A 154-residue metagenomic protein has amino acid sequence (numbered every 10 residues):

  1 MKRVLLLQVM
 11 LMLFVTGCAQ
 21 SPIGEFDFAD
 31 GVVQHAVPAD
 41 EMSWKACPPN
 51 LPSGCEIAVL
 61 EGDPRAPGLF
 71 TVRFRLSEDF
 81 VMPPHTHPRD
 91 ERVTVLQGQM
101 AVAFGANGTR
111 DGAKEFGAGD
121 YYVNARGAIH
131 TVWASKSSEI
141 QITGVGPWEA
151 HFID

Functional and structural regions predicted by a protein language model:
M1-L7: Bacterial N-terminal signal peptides that target proteins for export
V15-G17: C-terminal motif of bacterial Sec signal peptides marking the signal peptidase cleavage site
S21-F70, K114: A short, N-terminal "cap"/entry segment at the start of jelly-roll beta-barrel domains of the cupin/DSBH fold
V33-H35, D111-K114, T131-D154: Double-stranded beta-helix
E56-L60, V72-F80, P84: N-terminal post-signal-peptidase region of extra-cytosolic proteins
S77-F80, T86-N107: Glycine- and acidic-residue-biased ligand/ion/polar-headgroup-sensing regions
M82-P84, V102-A103, N124-A125, I129-S135: Short beta-strand His + acidic residue motifs that chelate non-heme Fe in jelly-roll/DSBH and cupin folds
A106-G127: Short acidic-glycine-tyrosine-enriched beta hairpin
